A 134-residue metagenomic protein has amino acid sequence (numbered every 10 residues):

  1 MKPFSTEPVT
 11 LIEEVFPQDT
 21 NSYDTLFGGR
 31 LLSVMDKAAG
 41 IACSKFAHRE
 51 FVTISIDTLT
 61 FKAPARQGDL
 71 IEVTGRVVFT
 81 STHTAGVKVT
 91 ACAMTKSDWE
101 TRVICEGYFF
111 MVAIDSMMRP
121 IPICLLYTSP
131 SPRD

Functional and structural regions predicted by a protein language model:
K2-T6, L26, G40-T74, V78-T80 (+2 more regions): Hydrophobic beta-strand-centered segment that forms part of the acyl-chain substrate-binding groove
F4-P17: Short amphipathic
T20-L32: A conserved, well-ordered hydrophobic junction motif at loop->secondary-structure transitions
T80-D98: Compact nucleic-acid interaction/catalytic patches
F110-V112: Short beta-strand edge segments in extracellular beta-sheet folds
Y127-D134: Conserved small/polar residues in nucleotide/adenosyl-binding loops
